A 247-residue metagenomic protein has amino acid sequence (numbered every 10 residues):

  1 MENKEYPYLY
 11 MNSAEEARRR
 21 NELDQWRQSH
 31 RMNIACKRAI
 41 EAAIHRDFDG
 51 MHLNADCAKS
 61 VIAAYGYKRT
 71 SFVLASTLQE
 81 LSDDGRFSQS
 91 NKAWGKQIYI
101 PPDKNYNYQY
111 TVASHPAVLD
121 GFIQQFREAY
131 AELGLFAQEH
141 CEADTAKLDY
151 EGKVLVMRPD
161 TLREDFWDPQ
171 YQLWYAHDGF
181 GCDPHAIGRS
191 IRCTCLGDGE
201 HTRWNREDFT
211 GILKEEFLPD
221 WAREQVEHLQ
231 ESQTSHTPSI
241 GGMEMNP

Functional and structural regions predicted by a protein language model:
M1-N246: Gram-negative host-targeted secretion-system effectors, predominantly Type III and Type IV, recognized via long
